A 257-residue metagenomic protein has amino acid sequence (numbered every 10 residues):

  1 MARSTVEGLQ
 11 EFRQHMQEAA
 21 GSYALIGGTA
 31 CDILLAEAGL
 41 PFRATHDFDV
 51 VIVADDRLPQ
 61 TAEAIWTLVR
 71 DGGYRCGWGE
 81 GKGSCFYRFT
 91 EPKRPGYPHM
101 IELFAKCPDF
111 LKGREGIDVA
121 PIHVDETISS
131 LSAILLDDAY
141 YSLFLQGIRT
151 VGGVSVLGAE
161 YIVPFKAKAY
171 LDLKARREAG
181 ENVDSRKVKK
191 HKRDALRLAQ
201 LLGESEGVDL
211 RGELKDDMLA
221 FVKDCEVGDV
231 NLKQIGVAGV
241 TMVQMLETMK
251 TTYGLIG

Functional and structural regions predicted by a protein language model:
M1-G257: Compositionally biased terminal segments of proteins
